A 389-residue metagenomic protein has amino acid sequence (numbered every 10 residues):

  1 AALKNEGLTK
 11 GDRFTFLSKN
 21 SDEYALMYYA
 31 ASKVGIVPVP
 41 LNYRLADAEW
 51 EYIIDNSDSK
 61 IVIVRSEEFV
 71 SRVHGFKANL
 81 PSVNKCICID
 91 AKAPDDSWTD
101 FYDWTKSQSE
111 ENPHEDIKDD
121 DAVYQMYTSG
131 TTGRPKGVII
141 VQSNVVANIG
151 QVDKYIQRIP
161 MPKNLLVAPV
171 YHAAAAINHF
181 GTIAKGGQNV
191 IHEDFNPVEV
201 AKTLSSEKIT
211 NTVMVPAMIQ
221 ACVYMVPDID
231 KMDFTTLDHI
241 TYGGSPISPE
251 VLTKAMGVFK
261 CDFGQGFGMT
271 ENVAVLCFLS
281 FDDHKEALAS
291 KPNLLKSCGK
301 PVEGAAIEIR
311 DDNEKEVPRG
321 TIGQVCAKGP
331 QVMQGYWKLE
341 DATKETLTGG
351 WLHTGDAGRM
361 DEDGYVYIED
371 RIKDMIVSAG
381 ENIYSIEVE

Functional and structural regions predicted by a protein language model:
A2-L45, N382: Conserved AMP-binding/adenylate-forming
E6, K10, L17, K296-K300 (+2 more regions): Conserved ATP-binding/catalytic segment of the ANL
N20, C88, A93, Q108-Y127 (+5 more regions): Conserved pre-ATP/AMP-binding loop-to-beta segment of ANL
Y29-V34, D55-N56, H172, G181-A184: Short hydrophobic alpha-helices that are characteristic scaffold elements of the AMP-binding
V70-D119: ANL superfamily adenylate-forming
V123-A147: Conserved AMP-binding A3 loop
V146-K163, Y171-N211, M225-V226: Conserved AMP-binding/adenylation subdomain of ANL enzymes
A184, I209-M214, V223-N293, A306 (+1 more regions): Gly/Ser/Thr-rich phosphate-binding loop
